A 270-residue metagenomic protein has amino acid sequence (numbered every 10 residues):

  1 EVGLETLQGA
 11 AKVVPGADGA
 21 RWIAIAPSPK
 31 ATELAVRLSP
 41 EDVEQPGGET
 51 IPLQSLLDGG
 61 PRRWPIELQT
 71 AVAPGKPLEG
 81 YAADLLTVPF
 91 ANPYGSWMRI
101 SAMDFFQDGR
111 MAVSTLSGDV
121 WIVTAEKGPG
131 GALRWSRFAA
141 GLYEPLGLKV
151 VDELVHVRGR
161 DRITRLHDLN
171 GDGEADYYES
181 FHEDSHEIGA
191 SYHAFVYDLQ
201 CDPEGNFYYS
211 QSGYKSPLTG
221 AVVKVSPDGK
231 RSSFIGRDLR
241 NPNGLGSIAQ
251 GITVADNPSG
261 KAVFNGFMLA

Functional and structural regions predicted by a protein language model:
E1-V2, Q8-A10, A17-W22, P27-L34 (+5 more regions): Generic structural motif recognizing short loop/turn segments at the entrances and edges of beta-strands
G3-P65: Extended acidic/polar, glycine-enriched regions that form or flank non-catalytic beta-rich accessory modules
V43, G48-A270: Beta-propeller domains with acidic blade repeats across secreted/periplasmic ectodomains and cytosolic WD/CNH propellers
